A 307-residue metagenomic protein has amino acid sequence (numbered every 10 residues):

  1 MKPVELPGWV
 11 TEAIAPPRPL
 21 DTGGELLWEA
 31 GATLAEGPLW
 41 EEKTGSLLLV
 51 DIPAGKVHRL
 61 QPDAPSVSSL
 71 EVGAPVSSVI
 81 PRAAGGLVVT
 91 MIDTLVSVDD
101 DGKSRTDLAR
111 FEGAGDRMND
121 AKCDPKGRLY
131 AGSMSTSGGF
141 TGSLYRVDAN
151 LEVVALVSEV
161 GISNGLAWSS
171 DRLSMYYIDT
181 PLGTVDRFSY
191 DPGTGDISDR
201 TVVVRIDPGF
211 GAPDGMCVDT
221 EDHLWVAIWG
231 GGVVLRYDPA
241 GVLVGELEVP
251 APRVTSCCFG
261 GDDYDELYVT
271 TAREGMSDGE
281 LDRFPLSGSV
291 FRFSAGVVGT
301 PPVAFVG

Functional and structural regions predicted by a protein language model:
P3-G31, L60-P62, R200-T201, F293-G296 (+1 more regions): A short helix->beta-strand "capping" segment at the edge of beta-propeller domains
G24-W28, P65-E71, R105-F111, L151-S158 (+2 more regions): A short beta-strand motif characteristic of beta-propeller blades
E29-T44, V72-M91, G113-R128, L156-S174 (+3 more regions): Beta-rich, blade/repeat-based domains predominating in secreted/periplasmic proteins but also intracellular
E41-E42, L47-P53, R82, L87-D93 (+4 more regions): Conserved beta-strand positions in repeat-built beta-propeller and related beta-rich domains
K56-H58, T94, S143-Y145, T184-D186 (+2 more regions): A short loop-to-beta-strand structural motif that recurs across blades of beta-propeller domains
K103-S158: Hydrophobic alpha-helical segments and helix pairs
F188-G195, A295-T300: Short loop/turn segments immediately following beta-strands, especially the blade-tip and inter-blade linker loops
G260-G307: Blade-level signature of beta-propeller repeat domains, shared across WD40, Kelch, NHL, RCC1 and BNR/Asp-box propellers
